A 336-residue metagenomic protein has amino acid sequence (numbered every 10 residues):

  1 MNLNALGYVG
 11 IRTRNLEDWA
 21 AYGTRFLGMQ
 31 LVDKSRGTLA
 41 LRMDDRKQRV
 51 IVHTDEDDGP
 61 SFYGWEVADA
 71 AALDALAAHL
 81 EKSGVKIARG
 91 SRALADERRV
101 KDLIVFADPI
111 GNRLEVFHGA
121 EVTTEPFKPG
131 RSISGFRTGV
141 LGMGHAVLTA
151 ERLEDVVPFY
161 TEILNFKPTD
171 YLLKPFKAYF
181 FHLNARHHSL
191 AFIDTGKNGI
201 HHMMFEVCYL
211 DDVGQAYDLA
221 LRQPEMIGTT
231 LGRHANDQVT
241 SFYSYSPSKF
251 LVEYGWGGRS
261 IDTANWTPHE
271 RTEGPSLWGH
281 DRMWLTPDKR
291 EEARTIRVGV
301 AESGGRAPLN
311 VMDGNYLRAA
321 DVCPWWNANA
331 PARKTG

Functional and structural regions predicted by a protein language model:
M1-A78, K82-L103, N329: An N-terminus-focused feature that recognizes amino-terminal "leader" regions
M1-Q48, L148-H188, I193, T335: Core segments of cupin and vicinal oxygen chelate
A5-R14, D55-E81, D102-D108, L141-E151 (+3 more regions): Vicinal oxygen chelate
W19-T24, L80, G111, V156 (+4 more regions): Conserved active-site tyrosine of GNAT-family acetyltransferases
L41-R46, T54-D55, F106-P109, F181-A185 (+1 more regions): Active-site beta-strand termini and strand-to-loop segments that position acidic
K47-I51, G111-L114, H187-A191, K249-L251: Short, charged/polar, Gly/Pro-enriched secondary-structure boundary elements
E81-G142, Y179-F180, P224-G336: Vicinal oxygen chelate
L172-Q238: A compositional/structural signature marking long, glycine- and acidic/polar-rich segments with frequent tryptophans
